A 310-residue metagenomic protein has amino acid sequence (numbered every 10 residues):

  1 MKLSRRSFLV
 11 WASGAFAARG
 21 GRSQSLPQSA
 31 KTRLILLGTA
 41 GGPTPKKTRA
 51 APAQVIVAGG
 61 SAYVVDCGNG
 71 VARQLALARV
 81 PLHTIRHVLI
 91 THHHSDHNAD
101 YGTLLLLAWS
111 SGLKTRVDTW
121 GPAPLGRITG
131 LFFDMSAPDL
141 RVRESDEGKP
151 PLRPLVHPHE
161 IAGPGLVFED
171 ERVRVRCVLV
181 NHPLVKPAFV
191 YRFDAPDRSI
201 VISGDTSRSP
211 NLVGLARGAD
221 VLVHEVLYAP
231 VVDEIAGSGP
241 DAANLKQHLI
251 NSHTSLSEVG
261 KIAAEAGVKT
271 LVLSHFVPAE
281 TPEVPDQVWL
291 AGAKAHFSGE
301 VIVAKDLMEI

Functional and structural regions predicted by a protein language model:
M1-K2, S252: A structural signal for short, well-ordered beta-strand elements
K2-S4, L9-F16, G21-V201, S207 (+2 more regions): Binuclear metal-dependent hydrolase catalytic cores
F189-V190, S199, S207-M308: Cap/insert and terminal regions of metallo-dependent hydrolase folds
